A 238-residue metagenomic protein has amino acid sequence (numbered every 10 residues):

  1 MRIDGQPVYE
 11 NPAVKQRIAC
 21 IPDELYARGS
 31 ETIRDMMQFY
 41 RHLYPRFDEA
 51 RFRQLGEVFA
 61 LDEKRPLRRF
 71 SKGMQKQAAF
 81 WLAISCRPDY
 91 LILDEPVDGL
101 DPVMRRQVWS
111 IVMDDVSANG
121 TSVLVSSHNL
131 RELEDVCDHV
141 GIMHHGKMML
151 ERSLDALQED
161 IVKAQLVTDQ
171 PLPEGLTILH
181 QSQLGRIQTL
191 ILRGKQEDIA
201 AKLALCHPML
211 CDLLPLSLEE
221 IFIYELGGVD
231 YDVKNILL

Functional and structural regions predicted by a protein language model:
M1-V14: Conserved ABC transporter NBD signature motif
Q16-P22, G141: ABC nucleotide-binding domain signature
P22-A78: ABC-family P-loop ATPase nucleotide-binding domains
L91-E95: Catalytic Walker B motif of ABC-type/P-loop ATPase nucleotide-binding domains
P102-M104: Helix N-cap at the start of a conserved alpha-helix in ABC-type nucleotide-binding domains
Q107-Q196: ABC transporter nucleotide-binding domain
I191-L238: C-terminal coupling/interaction segments
